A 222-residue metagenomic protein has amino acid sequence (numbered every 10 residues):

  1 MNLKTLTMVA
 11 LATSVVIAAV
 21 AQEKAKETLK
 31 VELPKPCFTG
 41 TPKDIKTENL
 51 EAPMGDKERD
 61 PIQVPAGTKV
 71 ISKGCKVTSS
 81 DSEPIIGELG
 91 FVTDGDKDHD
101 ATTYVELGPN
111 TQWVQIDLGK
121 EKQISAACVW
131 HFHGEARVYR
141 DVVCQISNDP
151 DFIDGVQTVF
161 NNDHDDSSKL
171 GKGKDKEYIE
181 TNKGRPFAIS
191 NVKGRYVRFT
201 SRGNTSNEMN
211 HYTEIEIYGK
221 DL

Functional and structural regions predicted by a protein language model:
M1-T7: Bacterial N-terminal signal peptides that target proteins for export
A12-A19: Hydrophobic h-region of N-terminal signal peptides that target proteins for export in Gram-negative bacteria
Q22-K69: N-terminal pre-domain segments of enzymes
Q22-T41, S80-S82, E106-W113, K122 (+1 more regions): Trp- and acidic/polar-enriched beta-sheet ligand-binding modules for extracellular glycan and matrix recognition
D60-D96: Predominantly extracellular/luminal regions of secreted and cell-surface proteins, especially disulfide-bonded
D100-E106: Surface-exposed, low-complexity/disordered Ser/Thr/Gly/Pro/Asn-rich loops and linkers
